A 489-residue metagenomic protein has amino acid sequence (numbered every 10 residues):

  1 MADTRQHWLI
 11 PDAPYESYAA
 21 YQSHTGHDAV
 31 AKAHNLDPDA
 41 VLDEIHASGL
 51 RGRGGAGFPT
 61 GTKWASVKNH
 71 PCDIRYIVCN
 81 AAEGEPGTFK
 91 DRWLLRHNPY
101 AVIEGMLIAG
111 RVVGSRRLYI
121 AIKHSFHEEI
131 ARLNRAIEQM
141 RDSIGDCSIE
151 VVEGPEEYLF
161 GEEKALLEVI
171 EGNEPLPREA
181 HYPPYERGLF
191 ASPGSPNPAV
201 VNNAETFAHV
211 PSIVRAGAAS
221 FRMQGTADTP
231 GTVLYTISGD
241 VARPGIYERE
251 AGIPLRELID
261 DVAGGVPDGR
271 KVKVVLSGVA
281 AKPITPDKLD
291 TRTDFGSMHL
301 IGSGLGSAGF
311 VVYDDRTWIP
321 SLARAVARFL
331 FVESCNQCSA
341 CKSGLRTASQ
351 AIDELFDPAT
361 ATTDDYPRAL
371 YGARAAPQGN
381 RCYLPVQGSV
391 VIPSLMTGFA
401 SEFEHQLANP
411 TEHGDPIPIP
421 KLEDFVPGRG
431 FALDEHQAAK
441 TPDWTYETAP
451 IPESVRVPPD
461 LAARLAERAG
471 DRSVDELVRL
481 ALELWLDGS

Functional and structural regions predicted by a protein language model:
M1-A20, P183, F190-G194, V200 (+2 more regions): Intrinsic disorder at enzyme termini
M1-E179, R429-P442: Iron-sulfur-cluster electron-transfer modules
D39-L50, G264-V275, R316-Q337, E354-R381 (+2 more regions): Immediate flanking context of iron-sulfur cluster ligation sites
A47-G61, Y158-F160, V272-K282, S303 (+2 more regions): Local cysteine-cluster metal-coordination motifs and their immediate loop/turn environment, predominantly Fe-S cluster
G105-A109, A251-P267: Short amphipathic, charge-patterned alpha-helical segments
I130-A251, A263: Hydrophobic alpha-helical positions that pack around
E447-P459, A466-A469: Short Lys/Arg-rich basic patches
R472-S489: Short, basic amphipathic alpha-helical segments that act as recognition/interaction helices in nucleic-acid-binding
